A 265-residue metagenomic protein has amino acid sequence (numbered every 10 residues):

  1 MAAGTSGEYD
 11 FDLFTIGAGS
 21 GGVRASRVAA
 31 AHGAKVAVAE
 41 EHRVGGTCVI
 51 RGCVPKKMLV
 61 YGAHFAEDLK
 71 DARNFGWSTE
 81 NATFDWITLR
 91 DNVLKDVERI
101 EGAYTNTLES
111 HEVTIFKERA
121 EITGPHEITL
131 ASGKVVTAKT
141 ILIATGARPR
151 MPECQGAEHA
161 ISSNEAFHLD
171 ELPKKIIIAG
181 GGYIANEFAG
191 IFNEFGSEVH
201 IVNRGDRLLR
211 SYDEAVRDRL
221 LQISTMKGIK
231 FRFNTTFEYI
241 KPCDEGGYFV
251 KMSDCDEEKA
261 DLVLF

Functional and structural regions predicted by a protein language model:
A2-I16, G22, V28-A31, V44-R51 (+2 more regions): FAD-binding core/adjacent interface of flavoenzyme oxidoreductases
F11-V38, I184-E194: N-terminal Rossmann-like FAD-binding beta1-loop-alpha1 element of flavoenzymes
F14, A30-C48, F195-L208: Glycine-rich FAD pyrophosphate-binding loop
H42-A66, R207-T225: Conserved N-terminal glycine-rich FAD pyrophosphate-binding loop of Rossmann-like flavoproteins
K57-N92: Glycine-rich active-site loop/strand segments that organize a redox cofactor
E80, T114-K117, E121-T129, F195-F265: A Rossmann-like FAD-binding core segment of flavoenzymes
D170-Y212: Rossmann-like NAD(P)H-binding beta-loop-alpha module
